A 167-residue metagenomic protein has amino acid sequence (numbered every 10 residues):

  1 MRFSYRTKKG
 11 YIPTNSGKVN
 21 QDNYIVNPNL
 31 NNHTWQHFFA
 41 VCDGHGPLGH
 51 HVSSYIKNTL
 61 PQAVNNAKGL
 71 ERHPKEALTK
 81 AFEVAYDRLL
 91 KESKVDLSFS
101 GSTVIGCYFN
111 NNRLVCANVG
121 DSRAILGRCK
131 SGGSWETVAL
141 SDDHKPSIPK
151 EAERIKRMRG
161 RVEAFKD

Functional and structural regions predicted by a protein language model:
M1-D167: PP2C/PPM-type serine/threonine phosphatase catalytic domain
